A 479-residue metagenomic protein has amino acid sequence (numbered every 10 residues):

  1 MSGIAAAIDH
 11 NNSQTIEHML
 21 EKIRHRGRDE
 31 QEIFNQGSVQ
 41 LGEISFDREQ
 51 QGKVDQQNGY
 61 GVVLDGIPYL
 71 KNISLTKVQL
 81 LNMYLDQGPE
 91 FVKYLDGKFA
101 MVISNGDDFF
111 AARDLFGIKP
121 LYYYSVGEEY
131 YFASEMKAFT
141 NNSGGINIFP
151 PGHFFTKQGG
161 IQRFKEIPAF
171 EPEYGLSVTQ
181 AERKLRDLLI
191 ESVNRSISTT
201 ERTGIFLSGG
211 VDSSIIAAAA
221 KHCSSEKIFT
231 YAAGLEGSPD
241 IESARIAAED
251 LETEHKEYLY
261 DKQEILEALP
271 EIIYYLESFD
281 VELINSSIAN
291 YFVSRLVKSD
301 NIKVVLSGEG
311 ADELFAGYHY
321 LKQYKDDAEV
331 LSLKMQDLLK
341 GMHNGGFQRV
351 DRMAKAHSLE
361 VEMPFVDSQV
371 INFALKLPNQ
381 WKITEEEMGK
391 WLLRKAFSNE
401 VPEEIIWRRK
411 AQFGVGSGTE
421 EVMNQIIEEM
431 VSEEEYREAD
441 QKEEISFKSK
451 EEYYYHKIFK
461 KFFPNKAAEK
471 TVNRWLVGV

Functional and structural regions predicted by a protein language model:
M1-N142, P151-Y260, E271, Y275-E277: N-terminus-centric sequence/structural signature that marks the extreme N-terminus and adjacent "lid/interface" module
I8-S13, D107-F110, L115-L121, E171-V401 (+2 more regions): ATP-dependent adenylate-handling active sites, centered on carboxylate activation for C-N bond formation
G61, E129-Y131, N147, M363 (+1 more regions): A residue-level structural signature of the nucleotidyltransferase/glycosyltransferase Rossmann-like core
M136, I146-G152, E444-E451: A recognition module on extended beta-rich or small alphabeta surfaces enriched in W/G with H and D/E
N141-I146, V281-I284: Conserved ATP-binding loop and adjacent catalytic segment of the adenylate-forming AMP-binding
F164-E166, P402-Q412: Conserved S-adenosyl-L-methionine
